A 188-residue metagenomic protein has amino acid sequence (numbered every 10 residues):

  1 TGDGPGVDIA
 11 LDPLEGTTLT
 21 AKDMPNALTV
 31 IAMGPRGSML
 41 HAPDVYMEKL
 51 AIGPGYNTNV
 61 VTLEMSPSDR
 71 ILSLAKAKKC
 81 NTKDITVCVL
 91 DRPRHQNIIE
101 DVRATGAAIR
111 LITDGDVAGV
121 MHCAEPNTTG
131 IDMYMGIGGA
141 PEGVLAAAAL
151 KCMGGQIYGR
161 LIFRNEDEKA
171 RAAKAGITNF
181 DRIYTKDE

Functional and structural regions predicted by a protein language model:
T1-G34: Flexible, acidic active-site loops/lids enriched in D/E/S/T/G that coordinate Mg2+ and/or position polar
G2-G4, M24, V45, C80-T82 (+1 more regions): A generic structural signal for short, non-catalytic loop/turn and secondary-structure boundary residues
T18, N57-N59, Y134: A short glycine/serine-rich beta->alpha loop
T18-A21, L28, M39-L40, R94-I99 (+1 more regions): Short, well-ordered, mixed-charge alpha-helical segments that flank or form enzyme active sites
D23-P25, H41-D44, S68, A75: Intrinsic structural disorder
M24, M33, I52-N57, H122 (+1 more regions): Short capping/connector residues at structural and topological boundaries
G34-T58, T62: Flexible glycine-/small-residue-enriched beta->alpha junction loops that bind anionic phosphate/pyrophosphate groups
M65-E188: An extended, acidic
